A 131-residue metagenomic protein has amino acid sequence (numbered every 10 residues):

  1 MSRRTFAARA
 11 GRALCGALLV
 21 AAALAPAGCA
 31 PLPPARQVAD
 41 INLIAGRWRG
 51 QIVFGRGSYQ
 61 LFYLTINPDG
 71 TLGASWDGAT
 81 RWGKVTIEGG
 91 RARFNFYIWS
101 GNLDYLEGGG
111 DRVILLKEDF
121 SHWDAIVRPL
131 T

Functional and structural regions predicted by a protein language model:
R3-A23: N-terminal export leaders
A25-L43: Bacterial Sec signal peptide processing site at the extreme N-terminus
C29-A35, W82-G89, K117-T131: Edge beta-strand at a domain terminus
A39-Y59: Tryptophan-anchored aromatic micro-motifs
N42, G46, T65-I66, T86 (+1 more regions): Residue-level signal for WD-repeat beta-propeller blades
F54, S58-N95: N-terminal glycine/threonine-rich, aromatic-flanked beta-hairpin/loop signature
S58-F62, G78-W82, W99-N102, G109-G110 (+1 more regions): Short, surface-exposed coil-to-beta transition loops
G90-G109, L116: An anionic, turn-rich surface loop/hairpin at beta-sheet edges that serves as a generic interaction/coordination patch
